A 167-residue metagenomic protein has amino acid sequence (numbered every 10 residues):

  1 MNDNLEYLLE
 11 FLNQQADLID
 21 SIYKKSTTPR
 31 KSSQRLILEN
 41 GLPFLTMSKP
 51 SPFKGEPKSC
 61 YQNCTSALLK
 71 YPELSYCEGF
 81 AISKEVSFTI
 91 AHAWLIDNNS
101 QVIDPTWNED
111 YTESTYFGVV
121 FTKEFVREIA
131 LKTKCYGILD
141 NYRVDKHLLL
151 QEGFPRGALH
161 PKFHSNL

Functional and structural regions predicted by a protein language model:
M1-L167: A structural boundary/capping signal
